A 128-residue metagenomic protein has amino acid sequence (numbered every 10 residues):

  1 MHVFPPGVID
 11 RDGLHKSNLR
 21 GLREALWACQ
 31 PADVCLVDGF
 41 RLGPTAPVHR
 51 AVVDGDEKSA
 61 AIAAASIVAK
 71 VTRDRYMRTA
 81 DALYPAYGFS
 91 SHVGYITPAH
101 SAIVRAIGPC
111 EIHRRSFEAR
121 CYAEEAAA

Functional and structural regions predicted by a protein language model:
M1-A128: RNase H-like, Mg2+-dependent phosphodiesterase core, and more generally RNA phosphate-backbone-engaging helix-loop
